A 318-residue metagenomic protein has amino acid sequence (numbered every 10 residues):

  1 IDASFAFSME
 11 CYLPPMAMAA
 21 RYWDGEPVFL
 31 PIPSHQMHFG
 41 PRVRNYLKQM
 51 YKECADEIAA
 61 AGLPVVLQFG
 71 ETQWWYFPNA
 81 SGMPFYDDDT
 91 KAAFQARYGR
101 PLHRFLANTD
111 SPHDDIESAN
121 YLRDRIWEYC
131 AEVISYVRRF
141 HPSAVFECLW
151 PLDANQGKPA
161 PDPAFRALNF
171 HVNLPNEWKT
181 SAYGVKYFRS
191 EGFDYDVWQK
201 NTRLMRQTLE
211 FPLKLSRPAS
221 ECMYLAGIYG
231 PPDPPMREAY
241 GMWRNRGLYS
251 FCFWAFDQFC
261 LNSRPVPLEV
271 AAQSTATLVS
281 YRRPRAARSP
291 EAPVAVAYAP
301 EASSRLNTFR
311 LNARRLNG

Functional and structural regions predicted by a protein language model:
I1-H38: Substrate-binding cleft and catalytic face of glycoside hydrolase catalytic domains, especially the flexible beta-alpha
D2, G62-V66, H141-F146, R217-C222 (+1 more regions): Loop/turn elements at helix/coil->beta-strand transitions in domains of secreted/extracellular proteins
A6-L13, F69-W74, W150-P151, F188-D194: Short loop/turn segments at strand-loop or loop-helix junctions that form parts of catalytic or ligand-binding pockets
S8, G184-K200, Q207-L278: Substrate-binding cleft of secreted/luminal carbohydrate-active enzymes
C11-M16, W74-N79, A154-K158, V197 (+1 more regions): Short catalytic/ligand-binding loop motif for oxyanion handling, primarily in non-cytosolic enzymes, centered on
A19-A20, K158-A167, V197-R203: Short, flexible/disordered intra-domain loops and linkers
F29-V145, W150-W178: Polysaccharide-binding and catalytic clefts of secreted carbohydrate-active enzymes
R282-G318: Viral virion structural and adsorption modules
